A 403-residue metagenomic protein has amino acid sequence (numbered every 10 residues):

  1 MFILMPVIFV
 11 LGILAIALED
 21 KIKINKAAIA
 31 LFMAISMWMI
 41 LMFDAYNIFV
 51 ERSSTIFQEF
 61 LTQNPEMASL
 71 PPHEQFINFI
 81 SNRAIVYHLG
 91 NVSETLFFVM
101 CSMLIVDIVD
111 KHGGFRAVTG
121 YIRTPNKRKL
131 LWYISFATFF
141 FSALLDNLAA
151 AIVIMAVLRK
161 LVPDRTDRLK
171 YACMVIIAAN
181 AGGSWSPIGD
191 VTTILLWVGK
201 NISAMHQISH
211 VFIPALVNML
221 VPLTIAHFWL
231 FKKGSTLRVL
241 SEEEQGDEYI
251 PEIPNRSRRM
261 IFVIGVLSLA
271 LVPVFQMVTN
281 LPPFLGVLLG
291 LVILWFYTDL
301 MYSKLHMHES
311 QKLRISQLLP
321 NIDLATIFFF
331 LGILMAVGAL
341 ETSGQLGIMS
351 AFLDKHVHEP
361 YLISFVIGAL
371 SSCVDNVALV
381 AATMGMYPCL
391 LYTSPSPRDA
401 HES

Functional and structural regions predicted by a protein language model:
F2-L4, V92-T95, I122-F136, P163-A172 (+4 more regions): Membrane-interfacial loop-to-helix junctions in multi-pass transporters
I3-G12, K23-H73, V92-L104, R258-S268 (+2 more regions): Hydrophobic mid-bilayer segments of alpha-helices in multi-pass membrane transport proteins, especially secondary
L4, R165, L169, W185-S186 (+4 more regions): Juxtamembrane and boundary regions of transmembrane helices in multi-pass small-molecule transporters and channels
I22, S81-S93, M205-I213, M277-L285 (+2 more regions): Interfacial loop-to-helix junctions that mark the boundaries of transmembrane helices in multi-pass membrane
N64, H112, I134, V272 (+1 more regions): Transmembrane helical segments that form the transport core of multi-pass membrane transport proteins
S102-D107, I134-N147, A178-S184, P214-M219 (+1 more regions): Helix-loop-helix module between adjacent transmembrane segments
A149-K160, P187-K200, I348, A378-P388: Re-entrant/interfacial helical elements at transmembrane boundaries that shape and gate the permeation pathway
Y392-S403: Single conserved hydrophobic/aromatic residue that forms the stacking wall/gate of nucleotide- or nucleobase-binding
